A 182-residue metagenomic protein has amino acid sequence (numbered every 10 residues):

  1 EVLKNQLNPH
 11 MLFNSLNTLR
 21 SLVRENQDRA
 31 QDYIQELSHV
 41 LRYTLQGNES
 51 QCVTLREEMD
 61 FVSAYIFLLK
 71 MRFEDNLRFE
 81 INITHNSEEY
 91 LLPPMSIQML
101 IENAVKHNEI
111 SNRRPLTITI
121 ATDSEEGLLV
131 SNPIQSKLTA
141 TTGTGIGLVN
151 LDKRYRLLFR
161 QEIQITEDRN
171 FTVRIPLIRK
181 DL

Functional and structural regions predicted by a protein language model:
E1-P176, D181: Two-component histidine phosphotransfer core
